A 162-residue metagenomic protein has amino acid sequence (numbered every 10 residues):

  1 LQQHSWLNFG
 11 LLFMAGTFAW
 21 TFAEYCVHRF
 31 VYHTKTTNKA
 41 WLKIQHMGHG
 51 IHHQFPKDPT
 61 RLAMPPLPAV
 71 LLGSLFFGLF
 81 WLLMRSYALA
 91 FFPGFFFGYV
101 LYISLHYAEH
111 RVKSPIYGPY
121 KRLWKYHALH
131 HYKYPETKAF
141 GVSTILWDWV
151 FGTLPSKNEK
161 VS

Functional and structural regions predicted by a protein language model:
L1-L12, G78-A90: Helix-coil boundary and interhelical linker segments in multi-pass alpha-helical membrane proteins
Q3-W20, T37-I44: Hydrophobic alpha-helical transmembrane segments
F9, R61-L62, A90-F91, S114: Alpha-helical transmembrane segments and their helix-entry boundary regions
A15-Y32, F95-V112: Transmembrane alpha-helical segments that form the membrane-embedded catalytic/substrate-channel core of multi-pass
R29, T36-M47, I51-Q54, R111-S162: Membrane-proximal soluble regions of multi-pass membrane proteins
P56-T60: Membrane-interface helix caps and helix-loop-helix hairpins in membrane proteins
R61-W81: Core segments of transmembrane alpha-helices that mediate helix-helix packing or line hydrophobic substrate/ligand
L89-L101, I116-Y120: Short amphipathic alpha-helix initiation/capping segments at coil-to-helix junctions
